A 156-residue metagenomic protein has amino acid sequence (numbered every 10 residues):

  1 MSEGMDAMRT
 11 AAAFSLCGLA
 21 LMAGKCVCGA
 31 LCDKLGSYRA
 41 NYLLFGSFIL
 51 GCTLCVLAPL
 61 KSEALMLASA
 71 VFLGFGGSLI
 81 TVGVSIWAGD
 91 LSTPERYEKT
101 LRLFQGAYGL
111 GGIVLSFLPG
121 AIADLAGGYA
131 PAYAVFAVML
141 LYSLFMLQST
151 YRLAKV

Functional and structural regions predicted by a protein language model:
G18-C26, G109-I113: Residue-level signature of mid-helix packing/kink "hotspots" within the transmembrane helices of 12-pass Major
K25-G36, A123-D124: Helix-to-loop junctions at the C-terminal end of transmembrane segments in multipass secondary transporters
K34-G46: Cytoplasmic membrane-interface "Motif A"-like loop-to-helix N-cap segments of 12-TM Major Facilitator Superfamily
S47-L60: C-terminal ends and interior cores of transmembrane alpha-helices in multi-pass membrane transporters/permeases
L79-S92: Intracellular juxtamembrane helix-capping segments at the cytosolic ends of symmetry-related transmembrane helices
L91-A126: A late C-terminal transmembrane helix in Major Facilitator Superfamily
A121-M139: A membrane-interface helix-boundary motif in multi-pass transporters
A134-V156: Multi-pass alpha-helical transporter architecture, strongest for 12-TM Major Facilitator/SLC carriers used
